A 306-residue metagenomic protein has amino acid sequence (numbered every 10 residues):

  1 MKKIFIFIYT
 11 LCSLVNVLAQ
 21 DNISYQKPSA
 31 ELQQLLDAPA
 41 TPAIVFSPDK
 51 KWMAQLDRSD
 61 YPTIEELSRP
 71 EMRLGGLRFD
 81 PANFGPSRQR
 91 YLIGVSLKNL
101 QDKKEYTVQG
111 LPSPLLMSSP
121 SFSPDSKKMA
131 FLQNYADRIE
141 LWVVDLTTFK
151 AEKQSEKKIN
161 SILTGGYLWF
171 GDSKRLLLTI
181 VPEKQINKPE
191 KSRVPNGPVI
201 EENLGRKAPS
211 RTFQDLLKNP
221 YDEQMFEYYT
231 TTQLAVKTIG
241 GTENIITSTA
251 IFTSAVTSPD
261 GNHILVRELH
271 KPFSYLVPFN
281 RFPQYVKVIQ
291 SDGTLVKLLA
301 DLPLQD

Functional and structural regions predicted by a protein language model:
M1-N22: Bacterial Sec-dependent N-terminal signal peptides
A19-D306: Beta-propeller folds
